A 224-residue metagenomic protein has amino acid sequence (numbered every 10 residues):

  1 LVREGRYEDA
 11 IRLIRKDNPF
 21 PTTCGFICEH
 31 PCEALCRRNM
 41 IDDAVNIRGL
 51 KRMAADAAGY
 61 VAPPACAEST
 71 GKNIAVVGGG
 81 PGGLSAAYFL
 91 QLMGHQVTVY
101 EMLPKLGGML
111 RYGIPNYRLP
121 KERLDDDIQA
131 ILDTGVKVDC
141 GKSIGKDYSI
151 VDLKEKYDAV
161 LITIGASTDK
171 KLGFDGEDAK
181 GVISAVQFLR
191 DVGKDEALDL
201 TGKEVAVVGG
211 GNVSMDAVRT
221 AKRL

Functional and structural regions predicted by a protein language model:
L1-F26, I41-E68, V192-G193: Ferredoxin-type iron-sulfur electron-transfer modules in oxidoreductases and energy-metabolism complexes
E8-P21, P31, L50, L110-D158: N-terminal Rossmann-like dinucleotide/flavin-binding domain of flavoprotein oxidoreductases that bind FAD/FMN
C24-C28, C32, C36: Short cysteine clusters
A67-I74, V182, G202: A short, charged/proline- and glycine-enriched loop that marks the coil->beta-strand transition at the N-terminal
A75-Y100, C140-S149, T168-K170, F188-L224: Rossmann-like dinucleotide/flavin-binding elements
H95-R111: Glycine-rich FAD pyrophosphate-binding loop
Q96, G135-K137, G181: Conserved beta-strand segments of alpha/beta enzyme cores
V160-I162, A166-R190, R223-L224: Glycine-rich beta-alpha-beta "Rossmann" dinucleotide-binding loop(s) and their flanking helix/strand
